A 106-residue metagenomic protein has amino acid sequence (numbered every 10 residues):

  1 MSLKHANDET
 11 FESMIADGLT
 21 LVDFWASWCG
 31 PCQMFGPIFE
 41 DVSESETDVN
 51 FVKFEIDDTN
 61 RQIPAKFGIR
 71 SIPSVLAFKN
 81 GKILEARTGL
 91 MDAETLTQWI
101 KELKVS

Functional and structural regions predicted by a protein language model:
M1-S13: N-terminal "domain-start" segment that seeds a small globular fold
H5-A6, F24, G36-R61: Thiol-based oxidoreductase modules, predominantly thioredoxin-like and allied folds used for disulfide exchange
T10, T59-I63, T95: Short acidic active-site motifs
I15-S27: Short active-site neighborhood of thiol/selenol oxidoreductases, capturing the structured segment around
C29-C32: Hydrophobic heptad-repeat coiled-coil signature
F67-L76: Structural micro-motif
A77-S106: Non-catalytic, surface beta->alpha helical segment in thiol-disulfide oxidoreductase systems
